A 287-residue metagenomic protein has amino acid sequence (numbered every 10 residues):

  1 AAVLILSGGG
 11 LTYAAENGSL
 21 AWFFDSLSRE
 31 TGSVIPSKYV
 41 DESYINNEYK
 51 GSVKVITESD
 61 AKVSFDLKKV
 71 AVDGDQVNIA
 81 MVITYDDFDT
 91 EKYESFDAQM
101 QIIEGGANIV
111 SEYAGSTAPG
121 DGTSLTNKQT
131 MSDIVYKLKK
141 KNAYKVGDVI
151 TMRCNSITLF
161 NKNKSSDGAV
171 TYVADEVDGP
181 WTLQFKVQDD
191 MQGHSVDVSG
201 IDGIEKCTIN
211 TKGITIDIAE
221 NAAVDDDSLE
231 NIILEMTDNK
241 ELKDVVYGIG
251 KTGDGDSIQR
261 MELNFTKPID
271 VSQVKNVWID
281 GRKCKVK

Functional and structural regions predicted by a protein language model:
L4-L6: Hydrophobic core
G10-K287: Alpha-helical, hydrophobic structural elements that either
